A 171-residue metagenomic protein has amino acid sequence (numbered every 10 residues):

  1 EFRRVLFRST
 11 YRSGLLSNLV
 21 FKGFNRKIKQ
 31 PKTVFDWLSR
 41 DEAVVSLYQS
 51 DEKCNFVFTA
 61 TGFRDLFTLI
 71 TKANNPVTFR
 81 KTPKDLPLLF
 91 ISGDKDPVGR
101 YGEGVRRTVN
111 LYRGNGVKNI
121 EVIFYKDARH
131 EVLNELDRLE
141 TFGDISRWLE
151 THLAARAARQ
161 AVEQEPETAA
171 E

Functional and structural regions predicted by a protein language model:
R3-K53: Alpha/beta-hydrolase-fold enzymes
T59-R80: Active-site nucleophile elbow and catalytic-triad environment of alpha/beta-hydrolase enzymes
T82-L88, N115-K118: Short, proline-enriched alpha-helix->beta-strand connector loops that line the catalytic pocket of alpha/beta-hydrolase
F90-S92: Short beta-strand/loop motif that positions the catalytic acidic residue of the alpha/beta-hydrolase fold
D94-P97, A128-R129: Acidic beta-to-alpha connecting loop that harbors the catalytic carboxylate
P97-R107: Conserved alpha/beta-hydrolase "acid-adjacent" motif
N115, N119-E171: Catalytic active-site module of serine/aspartate enzymes centered on a nucleophile-bearing elbow/loop
